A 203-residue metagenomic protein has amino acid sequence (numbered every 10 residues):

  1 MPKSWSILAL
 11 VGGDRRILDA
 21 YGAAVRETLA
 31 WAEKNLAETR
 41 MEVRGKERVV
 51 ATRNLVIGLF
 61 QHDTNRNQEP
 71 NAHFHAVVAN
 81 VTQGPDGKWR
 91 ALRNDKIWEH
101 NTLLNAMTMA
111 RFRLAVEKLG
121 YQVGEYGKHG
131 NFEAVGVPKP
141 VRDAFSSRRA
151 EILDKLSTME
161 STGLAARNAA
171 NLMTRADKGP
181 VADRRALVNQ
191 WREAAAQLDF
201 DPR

Functional and structural regions predicted by a protein language model:
M1-R203: Beta->alpha loop/short-helix hinge microenvironment recognizer with preference for catalytic Tyr/His contexts
